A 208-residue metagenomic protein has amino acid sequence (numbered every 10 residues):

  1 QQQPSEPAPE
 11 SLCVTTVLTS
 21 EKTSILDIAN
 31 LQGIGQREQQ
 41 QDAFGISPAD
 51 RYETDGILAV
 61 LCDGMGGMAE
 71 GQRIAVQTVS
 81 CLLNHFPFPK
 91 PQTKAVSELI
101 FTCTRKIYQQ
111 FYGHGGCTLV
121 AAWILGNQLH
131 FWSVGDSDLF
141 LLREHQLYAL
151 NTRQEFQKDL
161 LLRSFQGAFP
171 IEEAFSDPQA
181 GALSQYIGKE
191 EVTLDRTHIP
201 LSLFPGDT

Functional and structural regions predicted by a protein language model:
Q1-T208: PP2C/PPM-type serine/threonine phosphatase catalytic domain
